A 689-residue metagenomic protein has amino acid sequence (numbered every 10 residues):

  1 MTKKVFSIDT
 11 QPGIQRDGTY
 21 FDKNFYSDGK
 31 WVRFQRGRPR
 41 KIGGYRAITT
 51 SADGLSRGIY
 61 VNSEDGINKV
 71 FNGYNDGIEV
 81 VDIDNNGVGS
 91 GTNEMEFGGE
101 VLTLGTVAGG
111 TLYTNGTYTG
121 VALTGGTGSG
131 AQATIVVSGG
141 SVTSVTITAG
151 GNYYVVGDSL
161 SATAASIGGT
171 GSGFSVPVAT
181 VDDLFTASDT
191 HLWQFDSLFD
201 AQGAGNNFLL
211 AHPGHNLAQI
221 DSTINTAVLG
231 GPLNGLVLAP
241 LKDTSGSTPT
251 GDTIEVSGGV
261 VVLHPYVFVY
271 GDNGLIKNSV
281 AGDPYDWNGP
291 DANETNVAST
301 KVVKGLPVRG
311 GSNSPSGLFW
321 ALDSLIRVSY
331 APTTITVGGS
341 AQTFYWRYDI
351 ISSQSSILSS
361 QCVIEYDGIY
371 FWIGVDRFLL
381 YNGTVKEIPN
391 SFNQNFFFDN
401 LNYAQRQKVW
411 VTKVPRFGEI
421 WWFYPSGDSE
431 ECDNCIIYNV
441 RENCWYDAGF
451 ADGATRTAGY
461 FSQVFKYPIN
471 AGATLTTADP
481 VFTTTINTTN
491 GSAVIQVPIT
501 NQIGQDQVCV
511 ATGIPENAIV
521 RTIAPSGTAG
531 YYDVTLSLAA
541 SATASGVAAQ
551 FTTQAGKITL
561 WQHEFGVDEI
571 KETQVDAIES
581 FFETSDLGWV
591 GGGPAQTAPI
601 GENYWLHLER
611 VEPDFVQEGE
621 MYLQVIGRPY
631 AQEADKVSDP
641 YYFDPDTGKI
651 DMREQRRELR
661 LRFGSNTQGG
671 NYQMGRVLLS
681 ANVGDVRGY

Functional and structural regions predicted by a protein language model:
M1-G98, F185-N207, Q354-V481, Q554-Y689: Beta-sheet repeat architectures centered on beta-propellers
G44-S56, G91-G98, D183-A187, H191 (+2 more regions): Beta-propeller and closely related beta-pinwheel folds
I83-N86, T124-G128, A165-I167, G513-I514 (+1 more regions): Change "in extracellular beta-sheet-rich domains … of secreted and cell-surface proteins" to "in beta-sheet-rich domains
G99-D182: Conserved, function-critical positions that sit in or immediately flank catalytic and ligand-binding motifs
T114-V121, N152-S166, P480, Q502-I514 (+1 more regions): Extended Gly/Ser/Thr-rich low-complexity repeat segments, especially those forming or decorating extracellular
T134, V178, E516-P525: Short beta-strand-centered aromatic/proline hotspots
T143-T146, A524-A540: Short, solvent-exposed secondary-structure boundary/capping segments
Q194-L241: Hydrophobic or amphipathic alpha-helical targeting/insertion segments
